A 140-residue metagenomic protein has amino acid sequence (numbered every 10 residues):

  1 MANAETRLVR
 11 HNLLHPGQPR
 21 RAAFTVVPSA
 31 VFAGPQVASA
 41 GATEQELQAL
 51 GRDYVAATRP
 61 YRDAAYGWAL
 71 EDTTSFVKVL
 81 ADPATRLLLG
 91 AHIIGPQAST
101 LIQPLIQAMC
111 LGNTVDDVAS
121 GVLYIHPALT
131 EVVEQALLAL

Functional and structural regions predicted by a protein language model:
M1-F24, D53: Internal hydrophobic alpha-helix adjacent to the cofactor/substrate pocket in enzyme cavities
L14, V27, V31-T43, Q48-L140: Flexible, glycine-rich terminal cap/loop adjacent to redox cofactors in electron-transfer oxidoreductases
